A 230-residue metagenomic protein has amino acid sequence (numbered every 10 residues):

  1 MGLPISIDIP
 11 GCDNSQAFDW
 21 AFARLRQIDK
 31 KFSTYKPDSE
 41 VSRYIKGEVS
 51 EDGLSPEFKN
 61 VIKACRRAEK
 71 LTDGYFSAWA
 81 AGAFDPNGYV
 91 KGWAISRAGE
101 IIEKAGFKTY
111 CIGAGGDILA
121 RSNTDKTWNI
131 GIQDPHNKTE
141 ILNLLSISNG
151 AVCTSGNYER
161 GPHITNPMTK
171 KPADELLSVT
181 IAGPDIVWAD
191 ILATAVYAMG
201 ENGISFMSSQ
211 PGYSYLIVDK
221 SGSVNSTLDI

Functional and structural regions predicted by a protein language model:
M1-I230: Mature catalytic core of soluble alpha/beta enzymes
